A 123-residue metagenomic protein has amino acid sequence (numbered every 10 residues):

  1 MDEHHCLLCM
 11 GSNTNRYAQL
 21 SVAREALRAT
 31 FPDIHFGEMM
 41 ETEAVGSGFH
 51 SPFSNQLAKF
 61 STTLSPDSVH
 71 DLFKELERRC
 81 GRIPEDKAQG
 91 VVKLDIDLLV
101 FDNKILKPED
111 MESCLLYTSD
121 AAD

Functional and structural regions predicted by a protein language model:
D2-L27, G37-E41: N-terminal beta1-alpha1 ligand-phosphate binding loop
H4, S54, L94-I96: Change "...and in nucleic-acid phosphodiester-cleaving endonucleases..." to "...and in nucleic-acid processing enzymes
M10-S12, A58-L64, V100-N103: Short beta-strand-to-loop capping motifs
Y17-A18, L64-H70: Short, conserved charged micro-motifs
V22-L64: Short, surface-exposed acidic-centric catalytic microdomains
L72-V100: Mid-chain, well-packed structural core segment of small domains
D102-M111: Short acidic, Gly/Pro-enriched loop/turn segments at secondary-structure junctions
Y117-D123: Conserved small/polar residues in nucleotide/adenosyl-binding loops
